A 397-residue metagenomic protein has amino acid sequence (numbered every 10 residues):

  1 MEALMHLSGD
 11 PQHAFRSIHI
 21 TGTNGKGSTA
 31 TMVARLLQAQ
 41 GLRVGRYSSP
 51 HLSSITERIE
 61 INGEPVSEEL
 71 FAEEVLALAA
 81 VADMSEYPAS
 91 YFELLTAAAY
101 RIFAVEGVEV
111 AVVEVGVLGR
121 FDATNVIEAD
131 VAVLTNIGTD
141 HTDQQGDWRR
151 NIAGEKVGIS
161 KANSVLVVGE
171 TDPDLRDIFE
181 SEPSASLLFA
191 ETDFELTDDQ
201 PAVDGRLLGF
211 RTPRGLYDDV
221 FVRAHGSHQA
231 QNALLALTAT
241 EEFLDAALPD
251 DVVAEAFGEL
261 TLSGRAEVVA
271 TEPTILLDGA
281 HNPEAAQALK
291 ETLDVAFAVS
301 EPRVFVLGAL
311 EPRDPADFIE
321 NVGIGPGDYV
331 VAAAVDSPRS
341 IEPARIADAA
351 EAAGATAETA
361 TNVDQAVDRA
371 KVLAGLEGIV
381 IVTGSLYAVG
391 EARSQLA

Functional and structural regions predicted by a protein language model:
A3-H13, A39-I127, T139, D143-G146 (+2 more regions): ATP-dependent carboxylate-amine ligase catalytic core
A14, V105, V110-V115, D122-V133 (+2 more regions): Nucleotide phosphate-binding/pyrophosphate-handling subdomain across enzymes that bind or process nucleotide phosphates
R16, I20, S28-G45: A conserved segment at the C-terminal end of the G1
T23, V44, V112, T135 (+7 more regions): Residue-level signal for inorganic ion chemistry
V33, G119-D130, R393-L396: Short Gly/Thr/Asp-enriched flexible loops that form oxyanion-binding sites at enzyme active sites
L94, E106-E114, A129-V220, A233-D251: Acidic, Mg2+-coordinating active-site environments of NTP-dependent enzymes
V165-E170, V304-L307, D328-D336: Short internal beta-strands
P173-I178, E182-S186, D204-R206, E241 (+2 more regions): C-terminal helical cap/extension that packs against the catalytic core of soluble nucleotide-cofactor enzymes
